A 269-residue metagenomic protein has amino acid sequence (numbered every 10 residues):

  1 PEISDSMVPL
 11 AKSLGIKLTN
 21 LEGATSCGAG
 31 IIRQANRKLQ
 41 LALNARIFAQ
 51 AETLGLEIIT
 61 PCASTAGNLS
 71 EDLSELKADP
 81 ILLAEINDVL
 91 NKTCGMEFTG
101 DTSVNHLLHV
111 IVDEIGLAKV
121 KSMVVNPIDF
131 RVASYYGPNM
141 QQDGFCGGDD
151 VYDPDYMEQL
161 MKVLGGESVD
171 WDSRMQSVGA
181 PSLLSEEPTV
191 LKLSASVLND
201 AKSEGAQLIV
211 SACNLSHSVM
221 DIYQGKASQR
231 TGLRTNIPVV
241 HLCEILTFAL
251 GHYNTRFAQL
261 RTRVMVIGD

Functional and structural regions predicted by a protein language model:
P1-D269: Iron-sulfur cluster-binding electron-transfer modules in prokaryotic oxidoreductases
